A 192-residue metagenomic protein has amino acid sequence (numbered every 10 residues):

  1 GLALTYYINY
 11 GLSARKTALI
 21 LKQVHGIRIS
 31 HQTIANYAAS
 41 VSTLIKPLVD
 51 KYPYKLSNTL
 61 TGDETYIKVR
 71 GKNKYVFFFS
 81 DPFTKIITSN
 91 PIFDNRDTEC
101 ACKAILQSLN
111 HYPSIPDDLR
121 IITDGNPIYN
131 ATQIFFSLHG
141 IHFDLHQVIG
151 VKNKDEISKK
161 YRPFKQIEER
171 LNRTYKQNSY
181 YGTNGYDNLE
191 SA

Functional and structural regions predicted by a protein language model:
G1-T59, E64-R70: Short, positively charged, Gly/Tyr-enriched micro-motifs that form contact patches at catalytic or ligand/partner
A3, T17, I34, D63 (+4 more regions): Mobile genetic element proteins and their domesticated derivatives, centered on retroelements and DNA transposons
A39-S40, N90-S114: Active-site beta-loop-alpha junctions of metal-dependent nucleic acid enzymes, especially the RNase H-like/DDE
V69-Y75, I86: Short, flexible loop/turn motifs enriched in small residues
S80-D81, Q107-S114, Q133-D144: Short, surface-exposed basic-aromatic patches at helix termini and helix-loop junctions that form
P116-N130, I149-N153: Acidic/histidine-rich, metal-coordinating catalytic segments
G140-Q166, N184: RNase H-like polynucleotidyl transferase catalytic core
K160-A192: Charged alpha-helix within mobile-element recombinases
